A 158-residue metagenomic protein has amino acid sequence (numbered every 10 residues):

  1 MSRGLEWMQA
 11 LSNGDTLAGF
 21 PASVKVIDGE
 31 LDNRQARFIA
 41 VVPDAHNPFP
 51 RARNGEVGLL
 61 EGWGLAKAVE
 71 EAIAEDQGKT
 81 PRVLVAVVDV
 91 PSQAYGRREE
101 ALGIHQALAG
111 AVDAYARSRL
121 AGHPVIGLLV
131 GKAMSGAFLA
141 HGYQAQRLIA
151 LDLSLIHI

Functional and structural regions predicted by a protein language model:
M1-H123, K132: Terminal-region recognition feature
V69, F138-L139: Generic hydrophobic/aromatic pocket-lining and core-packing "Φ" positions
V87, L128, A150-L153: Generic beta-sheet signal
G96, A137-F138: Short glycine-/acidic-enriched loop or helix-start segments at secondary-structure transitions that form or flank
L128-M134: Glycine-rich beta-to-alpha transition loops that act as phosphate-gripper elements at the mouths of alpha/beta enzyme
Q146-R147: Well-ordered beta-strand positions
I156-I158: Conserved small/polar residues in nucleotide/adenosyl-binding loops
